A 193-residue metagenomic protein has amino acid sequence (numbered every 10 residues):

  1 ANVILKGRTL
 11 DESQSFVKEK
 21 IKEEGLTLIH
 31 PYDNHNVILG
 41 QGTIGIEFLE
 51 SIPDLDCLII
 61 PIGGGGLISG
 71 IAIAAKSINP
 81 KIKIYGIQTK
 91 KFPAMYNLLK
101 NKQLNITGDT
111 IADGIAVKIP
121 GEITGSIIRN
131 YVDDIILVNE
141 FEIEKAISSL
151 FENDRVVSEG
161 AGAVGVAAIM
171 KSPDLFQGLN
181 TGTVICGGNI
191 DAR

Functional and structural regions predicted by a protein language model:
A1-R193: PLP-dependent amino-acid enzyme catalytic core
